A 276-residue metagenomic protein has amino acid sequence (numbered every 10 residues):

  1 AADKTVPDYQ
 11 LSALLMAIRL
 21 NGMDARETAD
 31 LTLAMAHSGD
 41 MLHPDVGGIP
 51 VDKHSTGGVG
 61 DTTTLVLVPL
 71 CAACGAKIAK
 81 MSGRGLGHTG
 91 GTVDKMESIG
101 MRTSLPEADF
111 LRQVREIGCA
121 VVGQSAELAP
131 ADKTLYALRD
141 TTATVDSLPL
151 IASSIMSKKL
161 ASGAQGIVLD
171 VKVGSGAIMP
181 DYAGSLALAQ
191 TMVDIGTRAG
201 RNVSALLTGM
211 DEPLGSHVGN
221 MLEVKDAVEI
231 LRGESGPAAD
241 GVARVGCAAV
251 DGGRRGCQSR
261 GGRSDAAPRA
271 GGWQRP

Functional and structural regions predicted by a protein language model:
A1-G60, S98: Acidic, glycine/proline-rich low-complexity segments that act as flexible tails and inter-domain linkers
L15-I18, K95, D132-T141, D170-M179 (+2 more regions): Active-site-proximal beta-alpha loop/turn segments in soluble metabolic enzymes
L20, L65-A79, K158-G163, R198-A199 (+1 more regions): Alpha-helix C-terminal capping segments
I49-A72, A76-H88: Glycine/serine-rich anion-binding loops at beta->alpha junctions that coordinate negatively charged ligand groups
K95-A120, Q190-G196, G200: A glycine-rich helix N-cap at a beta->alpha junction
R115-A164: Phosphate/diphosphate-binding glycine-rich loops and adjacent basic-rich segments that engage nucleotide
V171-M210: Functional cores that coordinate and move charged inorganic groups
I195, N202-P276: A glycine- and small/hydrophobic-rich beta-loop-beta segment that serves as a flexible "lid/hinge" or phosphate-binding
